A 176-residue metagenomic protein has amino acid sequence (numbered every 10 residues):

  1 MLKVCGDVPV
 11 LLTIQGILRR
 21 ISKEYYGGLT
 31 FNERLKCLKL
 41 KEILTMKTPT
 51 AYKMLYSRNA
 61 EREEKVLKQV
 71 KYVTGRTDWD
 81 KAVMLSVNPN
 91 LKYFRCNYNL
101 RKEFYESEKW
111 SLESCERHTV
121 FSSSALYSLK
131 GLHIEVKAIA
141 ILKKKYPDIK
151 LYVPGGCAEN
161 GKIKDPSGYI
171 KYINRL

Functional and structural regions predicted by a protein language model:
K3-G6, V66-K68, N88, L112-S114: Short, conserved loop/helix-junction motifs that constitute active-site signature segments in enzyme catalytic cores
V4-M46, T74, K92-N97: Active-site proximal beta-strand in glycosyltransferases
L18, R34-Y72, A82, S86: Membrane-proximal helix-turn-helix segments that form the acceptor-binding/catalytic region of lipid-linked
S22-Y26, Y105-K109, K162-S167: Short aromatic-enriched loop/helix-cap "lid" or pocket-rim segments at secondary-structure transitions that line
T74, S111-K130, V136-K143, L151-Y152: Conserved donor-binding/catalytic core segment of Leloir-type glycosyltransferases
W79, N99, C157: Carbohydrate-associated surface elements
L85, N99-R117: Acidic anion/phosphate-binding donor-loop and adjacent secondary structure in glycosyltransferase catalytic cores
K150-K171: Glycosyltransferase donor-sugar binding loop
